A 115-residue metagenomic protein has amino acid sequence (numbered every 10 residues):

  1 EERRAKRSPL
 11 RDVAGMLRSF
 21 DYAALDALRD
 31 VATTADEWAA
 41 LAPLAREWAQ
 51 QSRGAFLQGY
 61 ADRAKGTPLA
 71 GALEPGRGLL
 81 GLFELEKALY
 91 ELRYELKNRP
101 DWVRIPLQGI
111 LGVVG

Functional and structural regions predicted by a protein language model:
E1-A64, L85-P100: Active-site activation/catalytic loop segments of kinase-like enzymes and analogous catalytic loops in related
A45-W48, G78, V103-G115: Short secondary-structure subsegments characteristic of cysteine-rich extracellular domains
L69-F83: All-alpha amphipathic helical-bundle segments outside canonical DNA-binding/catalytic cores that form hydrophobic
